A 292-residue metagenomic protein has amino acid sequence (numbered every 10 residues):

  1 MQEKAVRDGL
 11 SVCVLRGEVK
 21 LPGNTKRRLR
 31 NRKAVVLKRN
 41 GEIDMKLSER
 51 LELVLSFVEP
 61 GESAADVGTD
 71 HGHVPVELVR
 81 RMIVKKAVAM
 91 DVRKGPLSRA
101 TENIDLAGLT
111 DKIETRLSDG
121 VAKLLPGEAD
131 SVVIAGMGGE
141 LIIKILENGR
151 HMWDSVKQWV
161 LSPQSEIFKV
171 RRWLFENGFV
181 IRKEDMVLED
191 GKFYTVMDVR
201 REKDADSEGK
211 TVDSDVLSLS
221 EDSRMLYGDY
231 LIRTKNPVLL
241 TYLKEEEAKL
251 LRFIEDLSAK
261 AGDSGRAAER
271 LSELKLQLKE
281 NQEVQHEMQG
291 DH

Functional and structural regions predicted by a protein language model:
K46-E62: Conserved alpha-helix/loop element of class I SAM-dependent methyltransferases that forms part of the SAM/SAH-binding
G61-D70: Conserved class I S-adenosyl-L-methionine
G72, V76: Glycine-rich SAM-binding Motif I of class I
K86-D91: Conserved SAM-binding motif I beta-strand of class I
K94, S98-G127: S-adenosyl-L-methionine
N148-D198: C-terminal substrate-binding/active-site "lid" region of AdoMet-derived donor-dependent transferases
E202, K210-D291: An accessory alpha-helical subdomain
